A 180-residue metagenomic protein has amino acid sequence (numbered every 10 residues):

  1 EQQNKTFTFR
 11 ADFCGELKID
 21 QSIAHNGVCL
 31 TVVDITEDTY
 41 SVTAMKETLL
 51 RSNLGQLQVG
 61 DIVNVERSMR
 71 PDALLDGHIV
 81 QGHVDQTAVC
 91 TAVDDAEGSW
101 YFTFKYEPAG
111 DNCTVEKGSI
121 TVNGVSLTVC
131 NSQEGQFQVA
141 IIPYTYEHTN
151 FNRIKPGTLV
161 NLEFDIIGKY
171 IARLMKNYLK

Functional and structural regions predicted by a protein language model:
E1-K180: Conserved loop->alpha-helix
